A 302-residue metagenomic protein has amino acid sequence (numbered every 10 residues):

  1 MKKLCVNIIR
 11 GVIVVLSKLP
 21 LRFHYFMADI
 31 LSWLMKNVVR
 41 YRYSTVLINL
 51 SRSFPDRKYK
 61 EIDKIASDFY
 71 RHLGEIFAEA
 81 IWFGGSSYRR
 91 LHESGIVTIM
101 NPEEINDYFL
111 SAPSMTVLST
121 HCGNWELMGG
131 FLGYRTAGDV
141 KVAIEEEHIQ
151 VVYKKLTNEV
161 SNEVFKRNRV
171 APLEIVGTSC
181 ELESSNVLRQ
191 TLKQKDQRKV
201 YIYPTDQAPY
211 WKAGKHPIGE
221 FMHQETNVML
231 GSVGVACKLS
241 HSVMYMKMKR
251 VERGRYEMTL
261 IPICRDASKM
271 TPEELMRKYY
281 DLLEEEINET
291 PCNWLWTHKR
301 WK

Functional and structural regions predicted by a protein language model:
M1-S119, N124, V164-N168: Membrane-anchoring hydrophobic helices of lipid-metabolizing enzymes
L19, V38-V39, F54-P55, L173 (+3 more regions): A broad structural signal for alpha-helix termini and local helix breaks/kinks
W33-L34, H92, V152-Y153, I218-F221 (+1 more regions): Short, contiguous strand/loop micro-motifs
V38, I96-V97, T157, L182 (+2 more regions): Residues that cap or flank secondary-structure elements
S111-L182, Y210-E220: Catalytic core of membrane glycerolipid acyltransferases/transacylases, capturing the structured, soluble-facing
Y134, R167, A171, L182-K302: Non-catalytic C-terminal accessory region of glycerolipid acyltransferases and related lyso-lipid remodeling enzymes
